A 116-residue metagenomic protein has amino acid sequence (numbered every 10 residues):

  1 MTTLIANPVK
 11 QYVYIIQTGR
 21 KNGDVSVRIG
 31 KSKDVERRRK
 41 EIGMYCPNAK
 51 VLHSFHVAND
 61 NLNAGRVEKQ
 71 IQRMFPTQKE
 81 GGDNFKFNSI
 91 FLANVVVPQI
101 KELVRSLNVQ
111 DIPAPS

Functional and structural regions predicted by a protein language model:
M1-S116: Non-catalytic accessory segments flanking enzymatic or RNA/DNA-binding domains
